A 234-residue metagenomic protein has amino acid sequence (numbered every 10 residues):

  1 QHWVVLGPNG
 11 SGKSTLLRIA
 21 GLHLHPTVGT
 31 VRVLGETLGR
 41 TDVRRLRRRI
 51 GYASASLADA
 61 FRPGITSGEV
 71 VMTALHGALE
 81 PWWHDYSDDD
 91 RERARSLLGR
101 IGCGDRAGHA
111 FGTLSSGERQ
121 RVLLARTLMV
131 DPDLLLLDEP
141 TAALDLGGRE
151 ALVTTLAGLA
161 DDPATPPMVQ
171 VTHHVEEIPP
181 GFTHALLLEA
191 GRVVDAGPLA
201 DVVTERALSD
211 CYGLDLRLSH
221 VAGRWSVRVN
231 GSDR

Functional and structural regions predicted by a protein language model:
G21: Helix-to-loop junction immediately C-terminal to a conserved catalytic motif
G29-G39, L46: Conserved ABC transporter NBD signature motif
M72, S87-R106: Conserved ABC ATPase "signature" region
D85, A110-L114: Conserved ABC ATPase signature
D131: Conserved catalytic motifs of ABC-family nucleotide-binding domains
L135-E139: Catalytic Walker B motif of ABC-type/P-loop ATPase nucleotide-binding domains
A185-P198: H-loop (His-switch) and adjacent beta-strand-loop-beta switch element of ABC-type ATPase nucleotide-binding domains
